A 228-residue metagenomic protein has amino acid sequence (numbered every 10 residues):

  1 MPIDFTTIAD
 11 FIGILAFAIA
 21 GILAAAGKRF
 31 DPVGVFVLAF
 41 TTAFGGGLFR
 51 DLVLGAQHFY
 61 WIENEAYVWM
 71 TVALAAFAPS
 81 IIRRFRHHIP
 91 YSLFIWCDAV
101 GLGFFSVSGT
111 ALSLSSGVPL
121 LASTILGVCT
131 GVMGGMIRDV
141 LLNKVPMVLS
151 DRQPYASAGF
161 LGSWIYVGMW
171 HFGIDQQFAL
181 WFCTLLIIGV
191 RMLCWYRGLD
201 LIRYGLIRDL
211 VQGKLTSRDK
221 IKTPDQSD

Functional and structural regions predicted by a protein language model:
M1-L120, Q153, G159-D228: Alpha-helical transmembrane segments and their membrane-interface boundaries that form or gate the permeation pathway
G55, N143-K144: Re-entrant/interfacial helical elements at transmembrane boundaries that shape and gate the permeation pathway
L121-L141, M147-V167: Alpha-helical membrane segments in multi-pass integral membrane proteins
